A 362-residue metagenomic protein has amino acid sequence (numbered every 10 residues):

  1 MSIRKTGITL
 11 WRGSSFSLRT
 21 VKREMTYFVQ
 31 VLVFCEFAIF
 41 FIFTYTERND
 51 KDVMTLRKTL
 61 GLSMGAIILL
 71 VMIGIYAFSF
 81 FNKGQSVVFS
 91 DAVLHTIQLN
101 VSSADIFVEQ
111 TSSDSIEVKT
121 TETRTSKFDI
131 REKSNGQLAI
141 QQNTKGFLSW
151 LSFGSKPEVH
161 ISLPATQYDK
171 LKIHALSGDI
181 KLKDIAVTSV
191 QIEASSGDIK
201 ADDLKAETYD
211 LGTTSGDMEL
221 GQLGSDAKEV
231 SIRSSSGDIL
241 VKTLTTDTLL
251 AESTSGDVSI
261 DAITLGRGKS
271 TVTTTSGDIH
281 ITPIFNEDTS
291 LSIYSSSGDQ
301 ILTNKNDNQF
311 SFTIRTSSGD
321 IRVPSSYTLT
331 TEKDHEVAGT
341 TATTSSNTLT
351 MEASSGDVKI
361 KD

Functional and structural regions predicted by a protein language model:
S2, S14-S17: Serine residues within intrinsically disordered or low-complexity segments
F40-K127, K145-Y168, K181, T328-S346: Short acidic/polar N-terminal linker immediately downstream of export determinants
V88, D105-Q110, F128-I130, V159-L163 (+9 more regions): Short, T/G/N/S-enriched strand-turn elements that build extracellular solenoid repeat scaffolds
V93, S102, S112, S134 (+21 more regions): Repetitive beta-strand solenoid architecture
L220-R233, D238-D362: Short, surface-exposed interaction patches in beta-rich subdomains that mediate adhesion/assembly near membranes
